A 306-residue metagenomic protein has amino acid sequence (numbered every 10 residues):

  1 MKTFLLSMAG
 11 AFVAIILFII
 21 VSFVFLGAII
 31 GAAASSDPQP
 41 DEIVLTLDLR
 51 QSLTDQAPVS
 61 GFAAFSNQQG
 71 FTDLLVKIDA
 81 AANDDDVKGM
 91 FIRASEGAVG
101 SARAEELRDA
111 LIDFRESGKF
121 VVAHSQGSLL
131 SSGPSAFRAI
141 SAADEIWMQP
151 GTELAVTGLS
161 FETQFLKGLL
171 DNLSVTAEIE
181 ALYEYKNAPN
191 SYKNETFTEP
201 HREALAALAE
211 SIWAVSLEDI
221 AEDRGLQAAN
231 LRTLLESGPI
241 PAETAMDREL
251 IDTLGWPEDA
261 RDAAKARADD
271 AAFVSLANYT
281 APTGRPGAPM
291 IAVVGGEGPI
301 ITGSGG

Functional and structural regions predicted by a protein language model:
M1-Q227, R232-P239, K265-G306: Small-residue-centered hinge/linker elements
P257-D259, A263: Amphipathic alpha-helical
